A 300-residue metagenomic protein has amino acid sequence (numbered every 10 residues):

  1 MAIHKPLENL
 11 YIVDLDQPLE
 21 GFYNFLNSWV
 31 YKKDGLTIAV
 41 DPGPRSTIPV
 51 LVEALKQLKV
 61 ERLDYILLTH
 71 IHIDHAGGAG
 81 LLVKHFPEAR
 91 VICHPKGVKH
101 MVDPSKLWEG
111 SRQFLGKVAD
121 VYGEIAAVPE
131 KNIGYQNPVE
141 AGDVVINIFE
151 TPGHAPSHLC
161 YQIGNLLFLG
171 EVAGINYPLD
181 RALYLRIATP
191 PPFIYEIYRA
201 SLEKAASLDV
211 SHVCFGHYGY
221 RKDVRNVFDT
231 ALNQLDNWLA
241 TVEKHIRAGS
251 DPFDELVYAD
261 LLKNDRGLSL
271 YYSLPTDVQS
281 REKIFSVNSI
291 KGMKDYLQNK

Functional and structural regions predicted by a protein language model:
A2-Q57, Y161-E171: Conserved beta-strand hairpin/beta-sheet module of binuclear metal-dependent hydrolase folds, prominently
K5, M101-F149, R199-E203: Metallo-beta-lactamase
V40-G43, D64-I71, I92-H94, T151-G153 (+2 more regions): Active-site neighborhood of phospho(di)ester-bond hydrolases with catalytic His/Asp-centered motifs
I48-H94: Active-site metal-binding motif and surrounding structural segment of the metallo-beta-lactamase
V145-E150, P156-R225: Metallo-beta-lactamase
V224-N233: Histidine/acidic-residue-rich catalytic or RNA/ligand-binding cores of hydrolases and nuclease-related proteins
L232-S250: Charged, amphipathic alpha-helical linkers/stalks
K244-K300: C-terminal regulatory/interaction regions
